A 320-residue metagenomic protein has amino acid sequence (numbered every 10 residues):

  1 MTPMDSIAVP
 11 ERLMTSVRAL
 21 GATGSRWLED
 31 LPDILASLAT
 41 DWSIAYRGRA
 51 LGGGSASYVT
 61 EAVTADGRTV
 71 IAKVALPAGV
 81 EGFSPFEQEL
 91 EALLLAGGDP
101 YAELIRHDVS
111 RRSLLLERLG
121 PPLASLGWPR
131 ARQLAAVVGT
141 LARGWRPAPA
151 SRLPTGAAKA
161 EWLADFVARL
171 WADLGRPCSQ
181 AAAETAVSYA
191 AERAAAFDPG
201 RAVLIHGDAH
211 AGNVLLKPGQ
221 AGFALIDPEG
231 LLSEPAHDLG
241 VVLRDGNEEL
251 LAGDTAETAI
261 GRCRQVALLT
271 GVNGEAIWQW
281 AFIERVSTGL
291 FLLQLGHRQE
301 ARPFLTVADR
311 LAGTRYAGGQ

Functional and structural regions predicted by a protein language model:
M1-Y101, K217-G222, R310-Q320: Conserved NTP-binding catalytic cores of kinases and kinase-like/nucleotidyltransferase enzymes across multiple kinase
T2-E11, L123-A181, A202, G230-E234 (+1 more regions): A cross-family kinase active-site recognition segment
W27-W42, P149-G207, K217-Q220: An alpha-helical support segment within catalytic cores of ATP-dependent transferases
P32, R68-L115, L123-G144, T255: A conserved alpha-helical element in kinase catalytic cores
G53-V63, I71-A72, L104, A190-H237: Active-site acidic catalytic loop and adjacent metal/ATP-binding pocket of ATP-dependent phosphoryl transfer enzymes
A65, P77-A78, G98, R112-R130 (+3 more regions): A glycine-centered beta->alpha junction motif in the catalytic cores of kinase/phosphotransferase enzymes
L216-R264, L268-G271, R298-V307, A312: Active-site Asp-x-Gly
